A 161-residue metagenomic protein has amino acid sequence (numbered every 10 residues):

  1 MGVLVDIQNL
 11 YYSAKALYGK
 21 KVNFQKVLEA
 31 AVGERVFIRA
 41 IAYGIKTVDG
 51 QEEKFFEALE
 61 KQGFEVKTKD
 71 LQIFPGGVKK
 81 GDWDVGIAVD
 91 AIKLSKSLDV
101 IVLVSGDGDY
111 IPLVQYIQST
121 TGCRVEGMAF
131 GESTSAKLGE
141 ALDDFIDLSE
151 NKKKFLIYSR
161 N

Functional and structural regions predicted by a protein language model:
M1-N161: Terminal and domain-boundary accessory regions
